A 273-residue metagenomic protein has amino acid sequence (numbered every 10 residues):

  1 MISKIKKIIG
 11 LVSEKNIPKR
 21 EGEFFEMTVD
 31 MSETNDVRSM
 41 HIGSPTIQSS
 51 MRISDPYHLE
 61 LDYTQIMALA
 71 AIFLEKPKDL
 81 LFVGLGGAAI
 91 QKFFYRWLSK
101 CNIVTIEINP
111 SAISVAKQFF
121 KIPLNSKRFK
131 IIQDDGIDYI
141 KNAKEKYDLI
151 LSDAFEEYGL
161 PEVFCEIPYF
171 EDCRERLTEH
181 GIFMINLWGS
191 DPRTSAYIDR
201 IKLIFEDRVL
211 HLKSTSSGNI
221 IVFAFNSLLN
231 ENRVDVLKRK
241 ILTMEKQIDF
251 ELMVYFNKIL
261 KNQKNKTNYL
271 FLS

Functional and structural regions predicted by a protein language model:
I2-S39, I47-S54, I220-S273: SAM/dcSAM-binding transferase cores
G22, Y57-E179: The AdoMet/dcAdoMet-binding core of the Class I SAM-like
T34, L61, T215-G218: A short, structural micro-pattern
I42: S-adenosyl-L-methionine
P45-S49, F155-Y158: A short, flexible beta-alpha/helix-coil linker loop
K92, P161, T194-S195, R233-V234: Short glycine-/acidic-enriched loop or helix-start segments at secondary-structure transitions that form or flank
K100-N102, S126-R128, H180, E206-R208 (+1 more regions): A generic structural signal for alpha->beta connector loops
I167-E231: C-terminal substrate-binding/active-site "lid" region of AdoMet-derived donor-dependent transferases
